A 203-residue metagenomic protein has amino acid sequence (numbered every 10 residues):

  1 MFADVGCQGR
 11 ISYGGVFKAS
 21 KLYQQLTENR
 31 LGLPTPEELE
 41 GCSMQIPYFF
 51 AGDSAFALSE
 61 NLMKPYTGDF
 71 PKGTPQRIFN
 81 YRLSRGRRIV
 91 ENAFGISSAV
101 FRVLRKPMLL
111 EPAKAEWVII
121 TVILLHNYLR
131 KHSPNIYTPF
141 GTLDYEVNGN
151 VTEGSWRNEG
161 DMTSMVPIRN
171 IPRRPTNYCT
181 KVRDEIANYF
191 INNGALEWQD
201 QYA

Functional and structural regions predicted by a protein language model:
M1-A203: Short, polybasic Lys/Arg-rich linear motifs in disordered N-terminal/cytosolic regions
